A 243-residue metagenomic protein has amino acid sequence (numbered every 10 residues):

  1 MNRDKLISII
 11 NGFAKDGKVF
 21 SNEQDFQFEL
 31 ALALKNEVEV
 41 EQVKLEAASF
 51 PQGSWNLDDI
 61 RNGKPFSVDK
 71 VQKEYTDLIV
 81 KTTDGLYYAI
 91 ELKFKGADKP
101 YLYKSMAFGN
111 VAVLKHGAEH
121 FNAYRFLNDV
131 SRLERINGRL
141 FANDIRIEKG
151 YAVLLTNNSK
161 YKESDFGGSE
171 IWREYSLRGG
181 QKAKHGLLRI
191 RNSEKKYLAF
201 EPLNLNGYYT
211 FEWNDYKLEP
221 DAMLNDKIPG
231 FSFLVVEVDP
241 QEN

Functional and structural regions predicted by a protein language model:
M1-E39: Interdomain/boundary linker segments immediately adjacent to catalytic/signaling cores
V19-E29, Q42-A47, N143-G150: Short glycine-rich, low-complexity/disordered patches
S21, D25, E29, K73 (+1 more regions): Short, well-structured alpha-helical interface segments that form or flank functional binding sites
K35-V71, D77-I79: A short acidic/basic microdomain associated with nuclease active sites
K70-K73, D226-I228: A short catalytic or substrate-binding loop motif that flags glycine-/basic-rich loops and adjacent residues that bind
V71, T76-L92, A97: Active-site beta-strand-loop-beta-strand hairpin of nuclease catalytic cores that positions key catalytic residues
F94-Y161: Catalytic cores of nucleic-acid endonucleases
D144-I147, Y151, L155-N243: Non-catalytic C-terminal interaction segments of nucleic acid-processing enzymes
